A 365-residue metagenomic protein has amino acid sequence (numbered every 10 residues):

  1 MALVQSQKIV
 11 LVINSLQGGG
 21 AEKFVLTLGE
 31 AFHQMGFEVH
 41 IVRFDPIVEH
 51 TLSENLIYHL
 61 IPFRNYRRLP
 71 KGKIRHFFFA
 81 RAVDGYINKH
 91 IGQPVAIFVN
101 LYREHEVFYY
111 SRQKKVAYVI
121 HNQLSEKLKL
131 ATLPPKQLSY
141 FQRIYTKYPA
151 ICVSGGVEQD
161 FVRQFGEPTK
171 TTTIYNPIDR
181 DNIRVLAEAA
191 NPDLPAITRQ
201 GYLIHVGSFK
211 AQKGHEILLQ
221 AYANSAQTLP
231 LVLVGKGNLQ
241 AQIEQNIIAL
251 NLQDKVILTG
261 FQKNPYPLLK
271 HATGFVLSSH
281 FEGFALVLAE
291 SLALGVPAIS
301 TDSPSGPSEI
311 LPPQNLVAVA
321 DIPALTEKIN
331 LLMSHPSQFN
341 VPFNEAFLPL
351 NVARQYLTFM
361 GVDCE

Functional and structural regions predicted by a protein language model:
S6, L11-G19, K23-T27, A31-K73 (+1 more regions): N-terminal strand-loop element at the rim of the active site of nucleotide-sugar-dependent glycosyltransferases
G20, S334-E365: A charged, aromatic-enriched C-terminal amphipathic alpha-helix characteristic of glycosyltransferases across folds
E22-T27, G201-N224, N238-E244: A conserved mid-protein helix/loop that constitutes part of the nucleotide-sugar donor-binding site
G85, T132-C152: Membrane-proximal helix-turn-helix segments that form the acceptor-binding/catalytic region of lipid-linked
F98-H105, I120: Short His-centered aromatic/hydrophobic patch
V107-F108, K147-T173, I178-N182: A short, active-site helix/loop in glycosyltransferases that binds the activated sugar's phosphate group
F261, H280: Aromatic "clamp/platform" in nucleotide-sugar-dependent glycosyltransferases that forms part of the donor/acceptor
P312-P323, N330-P336: Conserved acidic donor-binding segment of nucleotide-sugar-dependent glycosyltransferases
